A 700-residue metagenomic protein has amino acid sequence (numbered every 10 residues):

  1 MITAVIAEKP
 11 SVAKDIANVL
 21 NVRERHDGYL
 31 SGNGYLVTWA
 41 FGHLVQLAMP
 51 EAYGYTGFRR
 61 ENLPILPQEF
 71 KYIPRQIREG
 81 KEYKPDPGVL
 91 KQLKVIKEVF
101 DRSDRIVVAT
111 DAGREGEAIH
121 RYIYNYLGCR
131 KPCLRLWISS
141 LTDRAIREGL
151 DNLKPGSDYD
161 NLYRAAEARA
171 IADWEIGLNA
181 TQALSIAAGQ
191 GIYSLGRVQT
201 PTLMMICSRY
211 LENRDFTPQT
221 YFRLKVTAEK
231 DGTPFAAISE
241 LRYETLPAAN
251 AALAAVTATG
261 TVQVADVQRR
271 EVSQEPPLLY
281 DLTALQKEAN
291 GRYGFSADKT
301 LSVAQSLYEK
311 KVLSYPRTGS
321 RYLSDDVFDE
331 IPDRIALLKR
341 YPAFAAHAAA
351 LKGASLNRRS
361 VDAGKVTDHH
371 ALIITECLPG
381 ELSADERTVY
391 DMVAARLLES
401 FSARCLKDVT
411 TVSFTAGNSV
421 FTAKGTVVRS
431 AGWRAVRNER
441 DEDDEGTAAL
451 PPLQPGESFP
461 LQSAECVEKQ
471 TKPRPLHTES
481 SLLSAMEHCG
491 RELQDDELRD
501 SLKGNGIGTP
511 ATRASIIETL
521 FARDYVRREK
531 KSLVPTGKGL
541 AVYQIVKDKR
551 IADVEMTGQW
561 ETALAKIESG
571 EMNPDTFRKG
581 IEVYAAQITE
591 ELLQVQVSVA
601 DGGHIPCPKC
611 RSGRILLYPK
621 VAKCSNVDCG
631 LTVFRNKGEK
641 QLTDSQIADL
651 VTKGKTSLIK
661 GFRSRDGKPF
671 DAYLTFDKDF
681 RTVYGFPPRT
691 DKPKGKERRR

Functional and structural regions predicted by a protein language model:
M1-A170, W174, Q462, P473: Intrinsically disordered, low-complexity regulatory segments
M1-I2, T110-A112, G189-I192, R269-L278 (+4 more regions): Conserved short loop/turn motifs at secondary-structure junctions
I2-A4, E82, Y126, T181 (+3 more regions): Basic, low-complexity terminal or inter-domain segments flanking catalytic cores
P10-A17, G34-V37, F41, R60-L63 (+22 more regions): Amphipathic alpha-helical transducer elements in NTP-driven molecular machines
N18-E24, A48-E51, Y55-T56, P155 (+6 more regions): Accessory interaction regions appended to the cores of large information-processing enzymes
G88, D101-R102, D143-V226, R269-S273: C-terminal or mid-to-C-terminal helical accessory/interaction module adjacent to the motor/catalytic core
E244-Y280, Q286: Metal- or metallocofactor-binding catalytic centers and their adjacent structured scaffolds across diverse enzyme
